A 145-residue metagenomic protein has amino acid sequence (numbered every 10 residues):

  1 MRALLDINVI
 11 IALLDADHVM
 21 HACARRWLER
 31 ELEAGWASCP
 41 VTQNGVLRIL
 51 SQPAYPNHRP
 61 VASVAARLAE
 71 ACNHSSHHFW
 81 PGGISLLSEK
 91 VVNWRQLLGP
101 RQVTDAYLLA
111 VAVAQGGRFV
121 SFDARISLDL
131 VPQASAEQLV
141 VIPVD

Functional and structural regions predicted by a protein language model:
M1-S38, L50-A66, V131-A134, D145: Short, well-structured N-terminal submotif of metal-dependent ribonuclease cores
I10, Q43-V46, I126-S127: A generic structural signal for short hydrophobic patches within well-formed alpha-helices
A16, P40-N44, A65-L97: Acidic catalytic patch
E31, A71-C72, A112: A generic structural signal for well-ordered alpha-helical segments
G35, S76-H78, Q138-V140: Conserved beta-strand segments of alpha/beta enzyme cores
C39, T104, F122: Replace "coordinates the UDP/GDP/TDP-sugar" with "coordinates nucleotide-activated sugar donors
I84-L98, L109-D145: Acidic, PIN/NYN-like endoribonuclease modules and their adjacent C-terminal/linker elements
